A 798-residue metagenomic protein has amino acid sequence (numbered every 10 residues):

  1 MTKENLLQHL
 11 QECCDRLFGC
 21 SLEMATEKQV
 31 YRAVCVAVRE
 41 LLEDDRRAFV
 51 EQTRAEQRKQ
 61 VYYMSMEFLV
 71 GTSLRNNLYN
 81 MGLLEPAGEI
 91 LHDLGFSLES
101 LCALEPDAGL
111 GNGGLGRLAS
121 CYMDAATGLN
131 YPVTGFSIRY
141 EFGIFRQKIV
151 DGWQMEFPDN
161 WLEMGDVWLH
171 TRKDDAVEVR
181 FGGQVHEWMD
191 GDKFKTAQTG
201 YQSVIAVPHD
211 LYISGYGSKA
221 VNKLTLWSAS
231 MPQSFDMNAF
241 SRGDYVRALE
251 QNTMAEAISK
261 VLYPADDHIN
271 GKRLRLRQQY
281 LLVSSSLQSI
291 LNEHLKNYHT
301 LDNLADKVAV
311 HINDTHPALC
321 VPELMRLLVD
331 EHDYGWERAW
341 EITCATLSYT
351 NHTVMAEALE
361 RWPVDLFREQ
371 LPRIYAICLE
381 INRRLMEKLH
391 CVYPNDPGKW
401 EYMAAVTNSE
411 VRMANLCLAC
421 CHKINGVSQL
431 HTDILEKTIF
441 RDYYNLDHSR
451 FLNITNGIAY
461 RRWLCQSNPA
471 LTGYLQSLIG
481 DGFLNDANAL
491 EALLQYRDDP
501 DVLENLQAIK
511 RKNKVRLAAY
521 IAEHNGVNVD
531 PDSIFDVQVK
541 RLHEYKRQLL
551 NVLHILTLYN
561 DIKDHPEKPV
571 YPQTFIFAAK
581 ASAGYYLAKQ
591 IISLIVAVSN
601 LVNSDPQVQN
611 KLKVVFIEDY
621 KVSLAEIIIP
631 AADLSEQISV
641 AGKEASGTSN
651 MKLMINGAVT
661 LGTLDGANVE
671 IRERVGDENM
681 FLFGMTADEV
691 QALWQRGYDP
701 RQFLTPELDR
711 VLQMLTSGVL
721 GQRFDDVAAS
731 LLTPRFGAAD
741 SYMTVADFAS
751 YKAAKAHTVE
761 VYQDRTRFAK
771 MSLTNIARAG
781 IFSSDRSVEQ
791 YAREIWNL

Functional and structural regions predicted by a protein language model:
M1-L798: A conserved ligand/cofactor-binding region detector
